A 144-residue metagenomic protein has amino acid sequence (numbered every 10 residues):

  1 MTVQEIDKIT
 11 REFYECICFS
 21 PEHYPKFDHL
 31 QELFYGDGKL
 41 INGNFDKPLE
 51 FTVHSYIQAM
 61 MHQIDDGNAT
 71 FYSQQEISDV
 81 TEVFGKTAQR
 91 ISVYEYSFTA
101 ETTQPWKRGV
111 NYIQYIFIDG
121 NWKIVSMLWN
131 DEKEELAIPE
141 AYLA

Functional and structural regions predicted by a protein language model:
M1-G36, A144: Short, low-complexity N-terminal intrinsically disordered segments enriched in polar/charged residues
E15-C16, I91-F98: Generic short beta-strand segments
F27-K86: A solvent-exposed, acidic/Ser-Thr-rich amphipathic alpha-helical stretch
F51-T52, A100-Q104, K133-A141: A short, polar/proline- and glycine-enriched secondary-structure boundary/capping micro-motif
N68-A69, Y96-W106: Short, cysteine-centered beta-strand-loop-beta hairpins and adjacent loop/turn segments enriched in charged/polar
Q75-T81, Y94-Y96, V110-I116: Hydrophobic/aromatic beta-strand elements that line small-molecule binding cavities or substrate pockets in beta-rich
R108-I138: Short beta-strand edge/turn micro-motifs at domain boundaries
